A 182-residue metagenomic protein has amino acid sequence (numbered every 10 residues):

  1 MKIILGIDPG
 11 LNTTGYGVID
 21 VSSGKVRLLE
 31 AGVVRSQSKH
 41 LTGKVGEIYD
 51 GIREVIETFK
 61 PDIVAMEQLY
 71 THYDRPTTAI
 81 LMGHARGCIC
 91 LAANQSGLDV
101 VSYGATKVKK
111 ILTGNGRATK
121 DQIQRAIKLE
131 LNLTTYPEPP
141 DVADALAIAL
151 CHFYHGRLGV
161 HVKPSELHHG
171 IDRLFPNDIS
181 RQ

Functional and structural regions predicted by a protein language model:
M1-Q182: Phosphate- and other anionic-substrate recognition elements at nucleic-acid/protein interfaces
